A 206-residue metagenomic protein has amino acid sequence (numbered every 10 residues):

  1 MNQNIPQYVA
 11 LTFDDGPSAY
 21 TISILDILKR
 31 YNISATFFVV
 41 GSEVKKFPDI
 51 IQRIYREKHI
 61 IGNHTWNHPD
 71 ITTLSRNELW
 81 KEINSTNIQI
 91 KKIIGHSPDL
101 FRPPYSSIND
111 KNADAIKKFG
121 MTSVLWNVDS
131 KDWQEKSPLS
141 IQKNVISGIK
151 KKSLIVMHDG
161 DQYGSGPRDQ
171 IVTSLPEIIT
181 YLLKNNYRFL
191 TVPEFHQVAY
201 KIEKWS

Functional and structural regions predicted by a protein language model:
M1-Q3, Y31, K45, D169-S206: C-terminal domain-boundary segment and adjacent tail
M1-T72, E78, E82-Q89, H96 (+1 more regions): Active-site beta->alpha N-cap acidic-glycine motif
F13-D15, V39-G41, N63-T65, P103-Y105 (+3 more regions): A cross-domain feature marking catalytic cores of carbohydrate-active enzymes and several ubiquitous metabolic/repair
D26-S34, I60, P69, R76-D110 (+3 more regions): CE4/NodB-like, metal-dependent polysaccharide N-deacetylase domain that modifies extracellular/periplasmic N-acetylated
V39, L74-S75, Q162-D169: Acidic/histidine-rich helix-loop elements that form or flank divalent-metal/phosphate-binding sites at the catalytic
I51-I54, N77-L79, L139-I141, K204-S206: Short low-complexity, flexible loop/linker segments enriched in glycine and/or proline with clustered acidic
L79-I83, P138-K143, D169-L175: Charged helix-capping and loop-helix junction motifs
S107, A113-G148, Y187-V198: His/Asp/Glu-enriched short active-site or ligand-binding loop at hydrolase and phosphoryl-transfer sites
